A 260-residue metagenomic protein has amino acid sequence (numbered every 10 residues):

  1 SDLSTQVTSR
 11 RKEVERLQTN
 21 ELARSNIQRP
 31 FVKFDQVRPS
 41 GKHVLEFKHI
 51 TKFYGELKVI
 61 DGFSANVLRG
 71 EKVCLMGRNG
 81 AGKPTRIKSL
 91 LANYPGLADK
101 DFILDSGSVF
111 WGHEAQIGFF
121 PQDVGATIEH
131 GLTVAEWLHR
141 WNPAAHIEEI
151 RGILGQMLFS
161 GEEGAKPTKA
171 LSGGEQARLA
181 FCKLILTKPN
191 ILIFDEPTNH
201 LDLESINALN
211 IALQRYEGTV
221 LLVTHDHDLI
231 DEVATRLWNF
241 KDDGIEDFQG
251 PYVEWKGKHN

Functional and structural regions predicted by a protein language model:
D2-T5, R16-I27: Proline-centered turn/helix-capping motifs that create local helix->coil transitions or kinks
L3-K12, G257-N260: ABC ATPase nucleotide-binding domains
K12-E15, L45: Generic structural signal for well-ordered, non-transmembrane alpha-helical segments in soluble/cytosolic regions
R29, K33-N260: ABC ATP-binding cassette signature C-motif
